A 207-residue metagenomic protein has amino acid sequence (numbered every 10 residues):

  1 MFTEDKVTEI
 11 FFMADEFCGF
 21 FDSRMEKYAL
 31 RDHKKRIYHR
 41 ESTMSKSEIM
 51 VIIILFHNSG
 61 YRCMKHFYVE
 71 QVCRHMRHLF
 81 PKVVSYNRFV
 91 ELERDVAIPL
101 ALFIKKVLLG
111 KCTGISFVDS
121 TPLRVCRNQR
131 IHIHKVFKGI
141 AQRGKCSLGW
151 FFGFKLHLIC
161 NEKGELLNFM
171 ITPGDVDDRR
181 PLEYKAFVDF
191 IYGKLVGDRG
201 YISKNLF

Functional and structural regions predicted by a protein language model:
M1-F207: Short alpha-helical elements
